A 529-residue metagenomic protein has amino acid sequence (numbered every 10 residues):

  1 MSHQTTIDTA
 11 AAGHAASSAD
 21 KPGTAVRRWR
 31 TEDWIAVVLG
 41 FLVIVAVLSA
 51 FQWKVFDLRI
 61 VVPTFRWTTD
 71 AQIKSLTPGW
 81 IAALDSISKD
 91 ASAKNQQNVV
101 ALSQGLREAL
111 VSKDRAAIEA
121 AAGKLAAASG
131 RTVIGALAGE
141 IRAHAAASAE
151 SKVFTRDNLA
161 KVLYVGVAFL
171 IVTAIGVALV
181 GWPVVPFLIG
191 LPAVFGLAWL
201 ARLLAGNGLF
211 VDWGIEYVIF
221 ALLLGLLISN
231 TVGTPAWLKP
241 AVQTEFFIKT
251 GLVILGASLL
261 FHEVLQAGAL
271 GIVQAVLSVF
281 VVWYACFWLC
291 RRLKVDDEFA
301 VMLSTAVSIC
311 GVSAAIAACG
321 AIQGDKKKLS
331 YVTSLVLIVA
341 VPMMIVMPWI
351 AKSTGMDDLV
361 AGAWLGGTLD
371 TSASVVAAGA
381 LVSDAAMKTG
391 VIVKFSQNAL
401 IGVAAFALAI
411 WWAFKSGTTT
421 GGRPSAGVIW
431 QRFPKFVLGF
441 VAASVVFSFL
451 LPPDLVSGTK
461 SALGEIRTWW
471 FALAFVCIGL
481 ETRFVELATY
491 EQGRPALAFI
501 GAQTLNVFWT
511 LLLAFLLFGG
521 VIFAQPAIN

Functional and structural regions predicted by a protein language model:
H3, D20-W29, W34-L159, F169-P183 (+7 more regions): Structural signature of multi-pass alpha-helical membrane transport proteins
D33, V295-M343, V360-S383, I466: Alpha-helical membrane segments and immediately flanking helix-loop junctions that form or couple to the substrate/ion
A36, V184-G196, G214-I219, K239-G251 (+6 more regions): Cytoplasmic-side transmembrane-helix entry/capping segments in multi-pass membrane proteins
F41-I44, L191-L203, F246-L259, S278 (+5 more regions): Small-residue-rich segments of transmembrane alpha-helices in multi-pass membrane proteins, especially helix faces
T155-A168, F210-L224, E245-F247, A267-F280 (+5 more regions): Structural signature of hydrophobic alpha-helical transmembrane segments
L224, V273-M302, I338-V339, M343-M356 (+2 more regions): Transmembrane alpha-helices that form the ion-translocation and gating core of multi-pass ion transport proteins
T231-T234, L259-V264, A269, R292-F299 (+6 more regions): Juxtamembrane helix-boundary/capping and inter-helix hinge elements in multi-pass membrane proteins
V341-K352, G367-T418, R423: Membrane-embedded hairpin module used as a gating/binding unit in multi-pass transport and secretion proteins
